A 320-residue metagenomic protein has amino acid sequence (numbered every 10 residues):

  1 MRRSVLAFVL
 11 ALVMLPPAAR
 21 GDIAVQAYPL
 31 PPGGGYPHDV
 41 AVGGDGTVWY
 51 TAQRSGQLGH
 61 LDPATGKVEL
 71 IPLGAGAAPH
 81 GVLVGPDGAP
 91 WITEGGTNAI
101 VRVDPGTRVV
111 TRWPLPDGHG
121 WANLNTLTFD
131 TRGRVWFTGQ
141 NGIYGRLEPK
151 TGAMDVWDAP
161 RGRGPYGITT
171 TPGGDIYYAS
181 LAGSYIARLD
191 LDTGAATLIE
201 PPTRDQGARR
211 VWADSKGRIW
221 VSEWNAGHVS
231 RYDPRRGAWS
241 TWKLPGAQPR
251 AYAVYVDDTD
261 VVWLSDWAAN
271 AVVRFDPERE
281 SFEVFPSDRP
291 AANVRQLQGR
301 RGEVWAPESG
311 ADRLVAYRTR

Functional and structural regions predicted by a protein language model:
A7-L15: Bacterial N-terminal signal peptides
G21-G34: A short helix->beta-strand "capping" segment at the edge of beta-propeller domains
Q26-P29, E69-L73, T111-L115, D155-A159 (+3 more regions): Beta-propeller fold detector
G33-D45, A75-D87, G118-R132, R161-G173 (+4 more regions): Beta-rich, blade/repeat-based domains predominating in secreted/periplasmic proteins but also intracellular
V48-R54, P90-T97, V135-N141, Y177-A182 (+3 more regions): Conserved beta-strand positions in repeat-built beta-propeller and related beta-rich domains
Q57-H60, N98-R102, G142-R146, Y185-R188 (+3 more regions): A short loop-to-beta-strand structural motif that recurs across blades of beta-propeller domains
D62-G66, D104-R108, E148-G152, D190-G194 (+3 more regions): Short loop/turn segments that connect beta-strands within beta-propeller blades
W224, A247-R274: Loop/turn-rich, solvent-exposed surfaces of beta-rich toroidal or solenoidal domains
